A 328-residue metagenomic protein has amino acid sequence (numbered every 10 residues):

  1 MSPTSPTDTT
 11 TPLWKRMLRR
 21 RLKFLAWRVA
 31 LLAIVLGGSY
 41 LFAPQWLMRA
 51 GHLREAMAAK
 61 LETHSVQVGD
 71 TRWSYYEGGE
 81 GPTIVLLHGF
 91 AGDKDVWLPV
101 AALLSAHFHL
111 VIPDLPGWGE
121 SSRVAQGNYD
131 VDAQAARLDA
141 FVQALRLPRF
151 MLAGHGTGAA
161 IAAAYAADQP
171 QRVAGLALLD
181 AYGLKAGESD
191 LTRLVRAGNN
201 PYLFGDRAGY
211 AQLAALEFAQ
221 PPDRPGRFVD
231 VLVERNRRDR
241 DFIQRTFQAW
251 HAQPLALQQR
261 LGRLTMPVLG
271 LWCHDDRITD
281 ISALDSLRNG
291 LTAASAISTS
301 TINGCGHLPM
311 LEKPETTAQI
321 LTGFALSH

Functional and structural regions predicted by a protein language model:
M1-P82, H107-F108, P148, L326-H328: Alpha/beta-hydrolase fold catalytic core
Q45-L47, R54, G187-R193, L203-R263: Conserved alpha/beta-hydrolase catalytic His-Asp/Glu region
V68-G69, S74-G78, I112-A153: Active-site loop/oxyanion-hole signature of alpha/beta-hydrolase fold enzymes
Y76-E120: Conserved HGGG/HGGXW glycine-rich cap/lid loop of the alpha/beta-hydrolase fold
A163, A167, A174-G205: Flexible "cap/lid" loop of the alpha/beta hydrolase fold
L264, G270-W272, D276: Short beta-strand/loop motif that positions the catalytic acidic residue of the alpha/beta-hydrolase fold
R277-A283: Conserved alpha/beta-hydrolase "acid-adjacent" motif
A294-H328: Catalytic active-site module of serine/aspartate enzymes centered on a nucleophile-bearing elbow/loop
